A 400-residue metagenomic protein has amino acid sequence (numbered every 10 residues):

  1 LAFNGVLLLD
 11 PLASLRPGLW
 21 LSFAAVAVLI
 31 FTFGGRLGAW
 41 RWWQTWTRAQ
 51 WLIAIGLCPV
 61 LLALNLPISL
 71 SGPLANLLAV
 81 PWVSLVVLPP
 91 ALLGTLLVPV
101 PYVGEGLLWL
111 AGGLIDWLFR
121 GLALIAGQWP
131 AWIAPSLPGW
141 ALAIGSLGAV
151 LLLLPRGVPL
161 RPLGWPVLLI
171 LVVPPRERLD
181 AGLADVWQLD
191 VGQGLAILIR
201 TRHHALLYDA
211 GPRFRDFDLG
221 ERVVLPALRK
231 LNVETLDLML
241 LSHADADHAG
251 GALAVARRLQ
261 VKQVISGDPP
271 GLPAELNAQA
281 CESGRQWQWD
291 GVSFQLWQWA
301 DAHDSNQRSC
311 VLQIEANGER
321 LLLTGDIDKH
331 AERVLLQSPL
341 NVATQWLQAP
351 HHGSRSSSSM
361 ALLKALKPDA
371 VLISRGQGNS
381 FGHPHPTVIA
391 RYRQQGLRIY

Functional and structural regions predicted by a protein language model:
L1, S14-A25, H352: Membrane-interface micro-motifs in multi-pass membrane enzymes
F3-S14, A123-L238, E275-W346, S354-S357: Core dinuclear metal-dependent hydrolase active-site scaffold
N4, L8, A27-W187, A370 (+1 more regions): Transmembrane helix-bundle segments that form internal channels/tunnels in multi-pass membrane proteins, characterized
S14-L19, L62-G72, M360-L363: Interfacial helix-loop-helix junctions of multi-pass membrane proteins
G18, L57, L78, L114 (+12 more regions): Divalent metal-coordination and catalytic microenvironments
E234-L259, T324, L347-A361: Di-metal (Zn2+ and/or Mg2+/Mn2+) metal-binding site signature of metallo-dependent hydrolases with the MBL/beta-CASP
Q263, D268-Q295, A302-N306, Q377-Y400: Binuclear metal-ion centers of metallo-dependent hydrolases, dominated by the metallo-beta-lactamase
E332-Y400: Cap/insert and terminal regions of metallo-dependent hydrolase folds
